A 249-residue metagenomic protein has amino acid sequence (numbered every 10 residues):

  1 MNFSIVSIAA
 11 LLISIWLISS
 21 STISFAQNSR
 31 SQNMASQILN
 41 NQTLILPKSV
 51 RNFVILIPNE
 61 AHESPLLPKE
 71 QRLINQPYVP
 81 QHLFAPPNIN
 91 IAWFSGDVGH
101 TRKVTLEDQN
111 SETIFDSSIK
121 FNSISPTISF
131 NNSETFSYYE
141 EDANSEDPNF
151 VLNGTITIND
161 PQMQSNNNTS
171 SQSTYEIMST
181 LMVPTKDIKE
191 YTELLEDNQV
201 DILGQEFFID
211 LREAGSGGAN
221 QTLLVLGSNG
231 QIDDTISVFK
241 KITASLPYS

Functional and structural regions predicted by a protein language model:
M1-R30: Secretory targeting signatures
Q27-R30, A35, Q42-S64, I119-N167: Extracellular/periplasmic metallocenter environments
K48-N88: N-terminal edge beta-strand
P80-H100, V104-T105, S125-N132: Beta-strand cores of secreted/periplasmic/IMS beta-sandwich domains, seen most often in copper-related folds
I177-E190, S228: Short, surface-exposed ligand-recognition loops at beta-strand->loop->(often short) alpha-helix junctions that present
K186-E206: Short amphipathic alpha-helix segments
L194-N198, T235-T243: Short amphipathic alpha-helices in soluble, non-transmembrane regions that often serve as interface/regulatory elements
L203-E206, K240-S249: Conserved short beta-strand edge segments in small beta-sheet-based binding/regulatory domains
